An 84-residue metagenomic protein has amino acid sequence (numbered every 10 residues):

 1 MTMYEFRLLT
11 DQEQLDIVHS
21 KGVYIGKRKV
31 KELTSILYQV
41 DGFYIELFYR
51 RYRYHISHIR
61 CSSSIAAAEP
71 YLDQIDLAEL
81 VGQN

Functional and structural regions predicted by a protein language model:
M1-N84: Polybasic/polar functional segments that serve as interface/processing modules
